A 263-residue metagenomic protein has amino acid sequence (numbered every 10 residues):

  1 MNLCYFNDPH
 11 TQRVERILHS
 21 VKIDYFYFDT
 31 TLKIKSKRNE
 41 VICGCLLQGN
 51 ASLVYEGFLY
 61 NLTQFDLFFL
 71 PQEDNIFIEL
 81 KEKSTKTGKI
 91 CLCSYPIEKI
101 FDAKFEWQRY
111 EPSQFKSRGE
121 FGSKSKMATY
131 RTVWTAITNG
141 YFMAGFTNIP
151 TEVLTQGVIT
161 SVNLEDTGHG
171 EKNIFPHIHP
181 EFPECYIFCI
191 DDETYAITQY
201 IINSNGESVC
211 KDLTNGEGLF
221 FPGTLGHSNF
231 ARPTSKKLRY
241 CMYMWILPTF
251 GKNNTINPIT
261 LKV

Functional and structural regions predicted by a protein language model:
M1-L32, V41-G44, K262-V263: Hydrophobic, proline/glycine-rich low-complexity stretches
H19-R38, I159-P183: Conserved short histidine dyad/triad with adjacent acidic residue
S36-D66, Y186-N215, I256: A short beta-strand-loop-beta hairpin characteristic of the jelly-roll/cupin
L62-K83, Y95, D212-T234: Conserved metal-binding segment of the jelly-roll/cupin
K83-F105, I187, S235-N254: A short hydrophobic beta-strand segment most commonly corresponding to one strand of the jelly-roll/cupin
C91-V162: Surface-exposed beta-loop interaction hotspot
N148-V153, F175-H179, I187-F188: Short, conserved, surface-exposed binding loops centered on an aromatic residue
N205-V263: Catalytic core of Fe(II)/2-oxoglutarate
